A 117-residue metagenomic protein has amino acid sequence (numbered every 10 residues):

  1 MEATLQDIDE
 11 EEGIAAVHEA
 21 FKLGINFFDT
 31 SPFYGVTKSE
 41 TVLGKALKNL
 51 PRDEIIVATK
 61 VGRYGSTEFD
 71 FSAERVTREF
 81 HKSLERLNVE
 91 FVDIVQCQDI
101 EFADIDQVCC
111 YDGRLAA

Functional and structural regions predicted by a protein language model:
M1, S31-F33, K60-Y64, C97-I100: Active-site beta-loop-alpha junctions enriched in small/polar residues
M1-I55: N-terminal binding-site loop/beta-alpha segment at the start of enzyme catalytic domains that lines or forms
L5, D9-E12, T37-K38, K60 (+3 more regions): Solvent-exposed, flexible loop/coil residues
N26-F27, E54-K60, F91-V95: Structural preference for beta-strand elements that scaffold enzyme active sites
G35, G44, G62, G113-R114: Glycine-centered flexibility motif
V42-K45, K60, R75-K82: Generic beta-strand or strand-like secondary-structure segments
L50-E74: Structural motif corresponding to the early beta-alpha repeats
T67-A117: Glycine/proline-rich, positively charged, aromatic-decorated active-site loop/lid region on the catalytic face
